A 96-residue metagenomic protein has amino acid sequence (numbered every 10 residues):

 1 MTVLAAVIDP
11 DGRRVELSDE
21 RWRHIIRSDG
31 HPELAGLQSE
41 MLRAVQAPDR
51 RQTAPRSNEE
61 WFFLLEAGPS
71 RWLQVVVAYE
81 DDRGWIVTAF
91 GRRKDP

Functional and structural regions predicted by a protein language model:
M1-P96: Ribonuclease/tRNase effector modules and their secretory precursors
